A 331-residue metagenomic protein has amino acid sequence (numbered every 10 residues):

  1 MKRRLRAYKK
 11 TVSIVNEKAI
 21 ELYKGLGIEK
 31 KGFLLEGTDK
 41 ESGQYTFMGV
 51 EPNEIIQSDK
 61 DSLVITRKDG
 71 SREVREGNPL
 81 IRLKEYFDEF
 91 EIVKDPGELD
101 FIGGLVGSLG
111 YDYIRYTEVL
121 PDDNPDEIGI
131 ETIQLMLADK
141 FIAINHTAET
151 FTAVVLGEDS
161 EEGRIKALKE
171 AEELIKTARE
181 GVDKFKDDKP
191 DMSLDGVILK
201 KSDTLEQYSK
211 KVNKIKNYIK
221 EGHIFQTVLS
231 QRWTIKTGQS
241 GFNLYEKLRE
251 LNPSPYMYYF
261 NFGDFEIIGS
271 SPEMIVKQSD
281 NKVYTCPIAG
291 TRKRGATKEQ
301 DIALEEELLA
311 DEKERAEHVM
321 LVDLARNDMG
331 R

Functional and structural regions predicted by a protein language model:
M1-R331: Extended alpha-helical targeting/anchoring segments, especially N-terminal organellar/secretory targeting helices
